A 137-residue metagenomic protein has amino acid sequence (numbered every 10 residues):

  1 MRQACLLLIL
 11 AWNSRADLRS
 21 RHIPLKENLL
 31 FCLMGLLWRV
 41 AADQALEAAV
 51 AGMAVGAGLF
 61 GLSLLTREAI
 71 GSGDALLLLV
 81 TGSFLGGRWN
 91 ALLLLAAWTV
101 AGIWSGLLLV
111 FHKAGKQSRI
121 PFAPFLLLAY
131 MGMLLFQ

Functional and structural regions predicted by a protein language model:
M1-Q137: A membrane-topology feature that recognizes alpha-helical transmembrane segments and their immediate juxtamembrane
